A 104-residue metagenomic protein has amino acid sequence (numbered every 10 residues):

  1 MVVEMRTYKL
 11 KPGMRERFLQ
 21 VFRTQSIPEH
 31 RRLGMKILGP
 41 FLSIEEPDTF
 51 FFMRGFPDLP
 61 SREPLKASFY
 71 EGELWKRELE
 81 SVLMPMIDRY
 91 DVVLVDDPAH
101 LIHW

Functional and structural regions predicted by a protein language model:
V3-T7: Active-site-flanking beta-strand signature of metal-NTP-handling nucleotidyl enzymes and homologous cyclase-like
K9, M53-G55: Short hydrophobic/aromatic beta-strand micro-patches that form the beta-sheet surface supporting nucleotide- or nucleic
K9-F22: Short, surface-exposed ligand-recognition loops at beta-strand->loop->(often short) alpha-helix junctions that present
E16-F18, R62-P64, I102-W104: Short acidic, gly/pro-rich beta-turn/loop elements at beta-sheet edges and active-site/ligand-binding grooves
Q20-L38, L42, G55-V93: An amphipathic, aromatic/His-enriched active-site/gating alpha helix that lines ligand/cofactor pockets
E45-D48: Short acidic/glycine-enriched loop/turn segments that link adjacent beta-strands
Y90, V95-W104: Acidic/histidine-enriched, glycine/proline-rich intrinsically disordered or flexible terminal extensions
